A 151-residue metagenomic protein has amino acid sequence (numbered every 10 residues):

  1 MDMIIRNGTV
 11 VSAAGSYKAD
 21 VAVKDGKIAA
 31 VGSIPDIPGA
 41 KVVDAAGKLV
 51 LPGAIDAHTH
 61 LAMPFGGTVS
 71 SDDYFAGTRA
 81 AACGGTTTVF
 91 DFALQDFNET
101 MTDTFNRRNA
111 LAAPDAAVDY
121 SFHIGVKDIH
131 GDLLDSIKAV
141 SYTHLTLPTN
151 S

Functional and structural regions predicted by a protein language model:
M1-P52: Histidine-rich, glycine-flanked metal-binding segment
G39, T86, A117-D119: A generic structural signal for alpha->beta connector loops
A45-D115: Metal-associated gating/positioning segment near the N- to mid-region
I55-A57, Y120-I124: Hydrophobic faces of well-ordered beta-strands that scaffold small-molecule active sites in alpha/beta enzyme cores
S71-T78, H130-A139: Short, acidic/polar
A110, I124-D128: A metal-dependent hydrolase metal-coordination microenvironment
K127-G131, S151: Active-site glycine- and acidic-residue-rich loops that bind and position anionic ligands or nucleotide-like cofactors
T143-T149: Conserved small/polar residues in nucleotide/adenosyl-binding loops
